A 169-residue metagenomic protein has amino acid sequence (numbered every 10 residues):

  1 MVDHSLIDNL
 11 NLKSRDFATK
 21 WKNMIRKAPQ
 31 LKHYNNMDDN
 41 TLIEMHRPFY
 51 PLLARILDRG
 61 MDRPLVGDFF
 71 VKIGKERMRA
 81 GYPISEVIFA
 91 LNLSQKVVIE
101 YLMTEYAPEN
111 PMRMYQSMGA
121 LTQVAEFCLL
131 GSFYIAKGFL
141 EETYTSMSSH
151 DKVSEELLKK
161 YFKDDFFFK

Functional and structural regions predicted by a protein language model:
V2-E44: N-terminal "first-domain core" detector
D3, S14, A18, Y50 (+3 more regions): Alpha-helix initiation and N-capping motif
K13, T41, M45, M61-L65 (+1 more regions): A generic short alpha-helical patch detector that favors 3-5-residue windows in or near N-terminal regions
D16, N23, K27-L31, R55 (+3 more regions): Intrinsically disordered or highly flexible coil/loop and linker segments, enriched in small and charged/polar residues
A28-L57, K72, E76: Structured interaction and signal-relay segments at domain junctions
Y50-G67, L93-Q95: An acidic intrinsically disordered interaction segment
L65-F168: Long, amphipathic alpha-helical coupling/dimerization segments that relay conformational signals between
